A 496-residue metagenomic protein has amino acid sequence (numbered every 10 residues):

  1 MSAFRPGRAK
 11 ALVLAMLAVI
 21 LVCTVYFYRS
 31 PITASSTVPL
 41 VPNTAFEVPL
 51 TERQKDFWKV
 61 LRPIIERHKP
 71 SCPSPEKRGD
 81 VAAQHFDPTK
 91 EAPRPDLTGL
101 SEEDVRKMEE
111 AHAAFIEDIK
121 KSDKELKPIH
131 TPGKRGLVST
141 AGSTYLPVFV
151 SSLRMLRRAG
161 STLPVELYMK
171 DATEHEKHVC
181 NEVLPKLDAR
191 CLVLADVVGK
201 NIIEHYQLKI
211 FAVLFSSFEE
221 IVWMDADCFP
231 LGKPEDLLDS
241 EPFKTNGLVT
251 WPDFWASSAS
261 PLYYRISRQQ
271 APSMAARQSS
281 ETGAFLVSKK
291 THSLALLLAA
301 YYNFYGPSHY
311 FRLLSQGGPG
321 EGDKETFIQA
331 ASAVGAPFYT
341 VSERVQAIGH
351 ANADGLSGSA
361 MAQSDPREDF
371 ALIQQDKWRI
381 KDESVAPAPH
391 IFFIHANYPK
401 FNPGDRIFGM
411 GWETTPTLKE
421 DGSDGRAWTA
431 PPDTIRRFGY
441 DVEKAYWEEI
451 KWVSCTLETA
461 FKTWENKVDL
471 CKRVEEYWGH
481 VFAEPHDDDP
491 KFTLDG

Functional and structural regions predicted by a protein language model:
S2-G496: Glycosyltransferase catalytic domains, chiefly GT-A lineage
